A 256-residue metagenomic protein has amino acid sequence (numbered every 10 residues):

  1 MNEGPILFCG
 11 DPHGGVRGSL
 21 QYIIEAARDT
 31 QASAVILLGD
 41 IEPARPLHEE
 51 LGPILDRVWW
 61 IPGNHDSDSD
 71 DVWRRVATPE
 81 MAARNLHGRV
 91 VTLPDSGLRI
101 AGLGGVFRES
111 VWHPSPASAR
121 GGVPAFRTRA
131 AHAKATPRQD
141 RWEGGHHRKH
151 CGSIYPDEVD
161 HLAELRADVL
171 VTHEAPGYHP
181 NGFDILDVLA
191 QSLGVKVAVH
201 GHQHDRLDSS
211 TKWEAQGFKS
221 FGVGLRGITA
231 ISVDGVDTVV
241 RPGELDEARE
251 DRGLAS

Functional and structural regions predicted by a protein language model:
M1-P53, E164-R166: N-terminal active-site segment of His-dependent metallophosphoesterases
N2-G4, H13, R17-S19, E143-G194: Active-site-proximal segments of metal-dependent phosphoesterases and phosphodiesterases across multiple
E3, V91-S96, V197-H200, H204-S256: Binuclear metal-dependent phosphoesterase catalytic core
F8-D11, V35-D40, V58-S67, N85-H87 (+4 more regions): Active-site neighborhood of phospho(di)ester-bond hydrolases with catalytic His/Asp-centered motifs
H13-S19, I41-L47, N64-V72, T92-L93 (+4 more regions): Active-site environment of divalent metal-dependent phosphoester hydrolases
D29-T30, E50-L55, L189-G194, W213-E214: Short, conserved loop/helix-junction motifs that constitute active-site signature segments in enzyme catalytic cores
D68-V90: Glycine/small-residue-rich loop that forms an oxyanion/phosphate-binding "nest" at active or ligand-binding sites
L98-V171: Active-site-proximal loop/helix segment associated with metal-binding centers of metalloenzymes
